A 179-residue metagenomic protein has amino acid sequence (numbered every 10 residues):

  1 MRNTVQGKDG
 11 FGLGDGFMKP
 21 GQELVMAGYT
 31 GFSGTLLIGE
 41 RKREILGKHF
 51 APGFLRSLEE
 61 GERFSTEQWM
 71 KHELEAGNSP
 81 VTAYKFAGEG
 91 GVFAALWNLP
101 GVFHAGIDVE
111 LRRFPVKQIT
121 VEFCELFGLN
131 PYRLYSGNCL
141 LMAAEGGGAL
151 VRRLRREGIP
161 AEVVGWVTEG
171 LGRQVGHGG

Functional and structural regions predicted by a protein language model:
M1-G179: Helix-biased detector of long, well-ordered alpha-helical tracts
